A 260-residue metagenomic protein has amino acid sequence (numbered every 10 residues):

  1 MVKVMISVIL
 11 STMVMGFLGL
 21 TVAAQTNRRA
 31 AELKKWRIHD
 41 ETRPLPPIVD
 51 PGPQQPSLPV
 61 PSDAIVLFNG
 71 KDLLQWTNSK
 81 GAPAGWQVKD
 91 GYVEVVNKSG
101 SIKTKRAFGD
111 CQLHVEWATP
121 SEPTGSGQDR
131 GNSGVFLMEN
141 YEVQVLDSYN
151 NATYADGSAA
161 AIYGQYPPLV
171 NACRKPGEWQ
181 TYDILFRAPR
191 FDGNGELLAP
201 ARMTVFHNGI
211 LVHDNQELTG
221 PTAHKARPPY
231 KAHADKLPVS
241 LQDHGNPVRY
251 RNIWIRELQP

Functional and structural regions predicted by a protein language model:
M1-S7: Positively charged n-region of N-terminal signal peptides that target proteins for export
V4, G19-V22: Alpha-helical hydrophobic membrane-insertion segments
V8-G19: Bacterial N-terminal signal peptides
A23-P260: Carbohydrate-interacting regions of secretory-pathway proteins
